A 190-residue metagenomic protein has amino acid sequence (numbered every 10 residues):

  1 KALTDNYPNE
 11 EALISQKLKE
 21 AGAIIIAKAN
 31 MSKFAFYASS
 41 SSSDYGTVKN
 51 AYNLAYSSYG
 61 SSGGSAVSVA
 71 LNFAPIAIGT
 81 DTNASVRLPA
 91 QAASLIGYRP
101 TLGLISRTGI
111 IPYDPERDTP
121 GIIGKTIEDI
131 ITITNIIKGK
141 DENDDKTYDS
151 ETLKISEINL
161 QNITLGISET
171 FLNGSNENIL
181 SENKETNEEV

Functional and structural regions predicted by a protein language model:
K1-N83: Gly/Ser-rich catalytic/binding loops embedded in alpha/beta enzyme cores
N9, L13, G63, T80 (+3 more regions): Conserved active-site and cofactor/substrate-binding residues in soluble primary-metabolism enzymes
K33-A35, A84-R87, T119, N173-S175: Flexible loop/turn segments at secondary-structure boundaries
F36-S40, R87-A92, I110, E177-L180: Short acidic, glycine/serine/threonine-rich loops at helix termini
D44, G60-G63, A90-A93, P100 (+2 more regions): Short, solvent-exposed loop/turn segments at the edges of secondary structure
T82-T108: Glycine/threonine-rich beta-strand-loop-alpha-helix active-site module that forms ligand/phosphate-binding
R99-E185: A short helix-breaking turn/cap at a secondary-structure junction
